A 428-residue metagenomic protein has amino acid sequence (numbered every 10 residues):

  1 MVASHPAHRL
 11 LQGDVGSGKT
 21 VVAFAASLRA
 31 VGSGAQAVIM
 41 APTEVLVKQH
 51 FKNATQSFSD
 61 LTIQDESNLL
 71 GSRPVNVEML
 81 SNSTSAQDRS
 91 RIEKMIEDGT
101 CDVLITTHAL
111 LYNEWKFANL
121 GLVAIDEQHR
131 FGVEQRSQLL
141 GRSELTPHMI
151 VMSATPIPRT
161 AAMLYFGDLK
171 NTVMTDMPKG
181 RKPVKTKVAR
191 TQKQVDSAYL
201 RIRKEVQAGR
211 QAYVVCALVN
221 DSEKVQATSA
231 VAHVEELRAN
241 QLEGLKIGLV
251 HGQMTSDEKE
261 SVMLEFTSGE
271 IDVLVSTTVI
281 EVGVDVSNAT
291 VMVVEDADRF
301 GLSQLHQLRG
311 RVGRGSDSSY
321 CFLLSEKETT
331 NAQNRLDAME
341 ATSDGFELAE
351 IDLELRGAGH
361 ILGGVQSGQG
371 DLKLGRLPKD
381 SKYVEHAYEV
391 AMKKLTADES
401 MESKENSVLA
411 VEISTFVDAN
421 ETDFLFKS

Functional and structural regions predicted by a protein language model:
M1-Q12: Conserved pre-motif I regulatory segment
H8, V22-K52, L61-V75: Conserved SF1/SF2 helicase motif Ia
G16, P42, Q128-R130, R142-L164: Conserved helicase ATPase motor motifs in RecA-like P-loop NTPase domains
T55-F58, D65-S67, G71, S222-K246 (+1 more regions): Conserved helicase motor "Helicase C" RecA-like lobe of SF1/SF2 P-loop NTPases
S72-P74, L80-L104, L111-L120, S256-V273: Conserved motor-coupling elements within RecA-like helicase/translocase cores
M95, V103, L110-V151: SF2 helicase catalytic motif II
D168-V234: Conserved interdomain linker/interface between the two RecA-like ATPase lobes of SF2 helicase motors
V195-Q211, V231-S428: C-terminal helicase module of SF1/SF2 nucleic-acid helicases/translocases
